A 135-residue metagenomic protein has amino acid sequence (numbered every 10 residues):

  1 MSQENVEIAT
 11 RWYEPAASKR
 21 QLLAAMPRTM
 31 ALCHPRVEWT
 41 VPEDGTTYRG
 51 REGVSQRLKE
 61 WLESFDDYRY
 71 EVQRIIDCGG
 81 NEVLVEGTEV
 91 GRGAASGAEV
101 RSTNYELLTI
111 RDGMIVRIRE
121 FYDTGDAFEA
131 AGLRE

Functional and structural regions predicted by a protein language model:
M1-E4, I8, K59-E135: A beta-strand edge to alpha-helix "cap/lid" segment located at domain peripheries
M1-L32: Short acidic-aromatic low-complexity motifs
W12-A16, T40, R92: Alpha-helix C-capping/helix-to-loop hinge sites
Y13, A17, C33, L62 (+1 more regions): Generic secondary-structure transition motif, activating predominantly at the C-termini of alpha-helices
A17, Q21, E38, D66-D67 (+1 more regions): Generic structural signal for secondary-structure transition and capping sites
M26-N81: A solvent-exposed, acidic/Ser-Thr-rich amphipathic alpha-helical stretch
